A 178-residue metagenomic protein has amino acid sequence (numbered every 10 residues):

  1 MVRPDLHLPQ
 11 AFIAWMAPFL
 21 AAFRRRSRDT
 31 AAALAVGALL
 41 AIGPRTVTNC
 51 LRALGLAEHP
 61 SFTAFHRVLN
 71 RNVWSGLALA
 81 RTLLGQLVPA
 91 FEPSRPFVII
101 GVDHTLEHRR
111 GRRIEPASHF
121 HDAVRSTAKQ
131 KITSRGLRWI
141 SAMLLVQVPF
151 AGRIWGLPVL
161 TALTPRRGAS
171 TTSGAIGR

Functional and structural regions predicted by a protein language model:
V2-R178: Conserved, well-structured functional cores that handle cations and Mg-NTP chemistry
